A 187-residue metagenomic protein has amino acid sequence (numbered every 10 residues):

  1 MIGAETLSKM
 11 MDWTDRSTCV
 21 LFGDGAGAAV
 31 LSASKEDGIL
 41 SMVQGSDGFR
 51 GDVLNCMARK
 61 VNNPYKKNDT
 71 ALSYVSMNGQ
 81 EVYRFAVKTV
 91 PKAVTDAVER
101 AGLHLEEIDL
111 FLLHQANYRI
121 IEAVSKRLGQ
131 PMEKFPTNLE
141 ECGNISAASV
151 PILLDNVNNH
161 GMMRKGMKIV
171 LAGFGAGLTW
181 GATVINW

Functional and structural regions predicted by a protein language model:
M1, I39-S41, T137: General beta-strand structural signal in soluble alpha/beta enzymes
M1-L7, V61-N68, I120-Q130: Acidic-glycine-rich active-site phosphate/pyrophosphate-binding loop
G3, K9, G48-V53, Y118: Acyl-CoA/ACP chain-elongation machinery
A4-E5, V43, Q115-A116: Short, well-ordered beta-to-alpha junction loops that form the rim of enzyme active sites and present histidine/acidic
M10-W13, G51, E122-A123, W180-G181: Short glycine-/acidic-enriched loop or helix-start segments at secondary-structure transitions that form or flank
W13-R84, K88, K92, F174 (+1 more regions): Condensing-enzyme catalytic core mediating Claisen C-C bond formation in acyl metabolism
V87, P91, V98, D109-W187: Claisen-condensing/thiolase-fold acyl-transfer catalytic domains that form or cleave C-C bonds in fatty acid
G102-E107: Short, surface-exposed connector motifs at secondary-structure boundaries
